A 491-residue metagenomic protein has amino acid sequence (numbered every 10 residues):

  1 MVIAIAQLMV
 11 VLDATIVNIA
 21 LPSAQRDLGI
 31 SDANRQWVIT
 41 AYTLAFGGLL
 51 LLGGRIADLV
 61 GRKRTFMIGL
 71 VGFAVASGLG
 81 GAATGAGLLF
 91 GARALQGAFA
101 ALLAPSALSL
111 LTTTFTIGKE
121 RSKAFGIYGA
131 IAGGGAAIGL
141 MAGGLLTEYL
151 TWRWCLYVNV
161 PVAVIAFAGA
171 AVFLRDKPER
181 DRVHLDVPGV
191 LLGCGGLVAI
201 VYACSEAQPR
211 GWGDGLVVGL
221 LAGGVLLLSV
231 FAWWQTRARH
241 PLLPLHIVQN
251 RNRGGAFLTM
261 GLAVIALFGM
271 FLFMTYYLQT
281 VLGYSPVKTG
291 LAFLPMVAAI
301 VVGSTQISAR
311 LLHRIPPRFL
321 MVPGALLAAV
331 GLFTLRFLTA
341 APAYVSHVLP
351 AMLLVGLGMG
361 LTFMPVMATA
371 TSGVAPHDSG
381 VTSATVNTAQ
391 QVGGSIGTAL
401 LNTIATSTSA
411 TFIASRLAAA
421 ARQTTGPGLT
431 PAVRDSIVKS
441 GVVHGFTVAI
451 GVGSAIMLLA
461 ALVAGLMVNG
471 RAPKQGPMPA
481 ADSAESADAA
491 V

Functional and structural regions predicted by a protein language model:
M1-A45, T151, P188, Y202 (+3 more regions): Transmembrane core module of solute transporters
M1-V172, Q306, I315, R336: Transmembrane-helix bundle of Major Facilitator Superfamily
V10, I39-Y42, F46, F73 (+13 more regions): Structural signature of transmembrane alpha-helices in multi-pass secondary transporters
A24-Q25, I56-A57, L145-L150, C204 (+4 more regions): Interfacial helix-cap and linker-helix signal at transmembrane-aqueous boundaries of multi-pass secondary transporters
V60-L70, T84-L88, L103-A107, T116-G126 (+2 more regions): C-terminal module of multi-pass small-molecule transporters
E148-V160, E206-V217, S285, S407-S454: A membrane-interface helix-boundary motif in multi-pass transporters
V160-E179, C194-E206, G223-A238, A460-G470: C-terminal membrane-cytosol helix-exit motif in multi-pass small-molecule transporters
R434-K439, M467-V491: Intrinsic disorder in cytosolic terminal tails and internal cytosolic loops of multi-pass membrane transporters
